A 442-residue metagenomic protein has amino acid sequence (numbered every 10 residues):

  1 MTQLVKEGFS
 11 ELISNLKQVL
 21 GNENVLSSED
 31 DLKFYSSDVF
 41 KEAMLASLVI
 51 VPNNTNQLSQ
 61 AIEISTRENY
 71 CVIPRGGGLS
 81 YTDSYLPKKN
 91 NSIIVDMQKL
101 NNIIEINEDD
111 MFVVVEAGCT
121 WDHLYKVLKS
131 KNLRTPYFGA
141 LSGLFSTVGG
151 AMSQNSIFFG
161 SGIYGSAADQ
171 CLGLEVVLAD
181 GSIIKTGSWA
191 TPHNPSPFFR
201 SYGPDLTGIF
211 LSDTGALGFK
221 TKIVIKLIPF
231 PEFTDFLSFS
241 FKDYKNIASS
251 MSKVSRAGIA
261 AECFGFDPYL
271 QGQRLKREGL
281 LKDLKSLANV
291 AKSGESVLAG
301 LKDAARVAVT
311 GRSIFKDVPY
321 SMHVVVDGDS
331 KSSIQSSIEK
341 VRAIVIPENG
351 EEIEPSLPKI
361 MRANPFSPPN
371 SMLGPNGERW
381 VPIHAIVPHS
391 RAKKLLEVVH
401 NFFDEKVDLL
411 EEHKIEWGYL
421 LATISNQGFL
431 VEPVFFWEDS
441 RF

Functional and structural regions predicted by a protein language model:
M1-E63, L79-M111, K359-V381, G418-F429: N-terminal flexible segment immediately upstream of the FAD-binding catalytic core in FAD-dependent oxidoreductases
L48-N53, L227, D235-S240, V324-V326 (+1 more regions): Short, well-ordered beta-strand elements within core beta-sheets of diverse protein domains
N54, L79, M111-F112, C119-L124 (+1 more regions): Short, structural beta-strand-to-alpha-helix junction motif
I103-I106, A117, D122-I259, C263-G265: FAD-binding subdomain of flavoenzyme oxidoreductases
A248, S252-F442: C-terminal substrate-recognition/cap domain of FAD-linked oxidoreductases
